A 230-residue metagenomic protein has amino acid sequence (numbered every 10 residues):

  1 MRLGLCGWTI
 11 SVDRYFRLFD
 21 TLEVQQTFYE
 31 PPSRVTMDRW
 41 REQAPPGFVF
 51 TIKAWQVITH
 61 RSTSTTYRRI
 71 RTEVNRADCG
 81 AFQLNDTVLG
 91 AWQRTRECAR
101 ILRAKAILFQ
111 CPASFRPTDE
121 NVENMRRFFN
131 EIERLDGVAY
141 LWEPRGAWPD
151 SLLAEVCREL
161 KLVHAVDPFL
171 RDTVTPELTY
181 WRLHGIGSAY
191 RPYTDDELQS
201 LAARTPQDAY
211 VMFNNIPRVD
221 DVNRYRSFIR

Functional and structural regions predicted by a protein language model:
M1-R230: Residues lining hydrophobic/aromatic ligand-binding pockets adjacent to catalytic sites
